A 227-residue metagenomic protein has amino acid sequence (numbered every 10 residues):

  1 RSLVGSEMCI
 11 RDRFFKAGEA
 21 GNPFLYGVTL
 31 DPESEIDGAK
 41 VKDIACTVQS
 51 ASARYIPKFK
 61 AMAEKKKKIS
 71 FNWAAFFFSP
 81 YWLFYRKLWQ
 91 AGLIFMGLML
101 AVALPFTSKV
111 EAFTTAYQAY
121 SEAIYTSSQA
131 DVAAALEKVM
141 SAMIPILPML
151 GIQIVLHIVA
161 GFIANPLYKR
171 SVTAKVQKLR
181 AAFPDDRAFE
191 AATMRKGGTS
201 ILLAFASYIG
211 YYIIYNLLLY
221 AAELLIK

Functional and structural regions predicted by a protein language model:
R1-D12: Single conserved hydrophobic/aromatic residue that forms the stacking wall/gate of nucleotide- or nucleobase-binding
S6, F24-Y26, K87: Intrinsically disordered, low-complexity Pro/Gly-rich regions
F14-K65, M99-K227: Transmembrane helix recognition focused on a "late"/terminal membrane span
R54-I94: Membrane interfacial helix-start motif at the N-side
